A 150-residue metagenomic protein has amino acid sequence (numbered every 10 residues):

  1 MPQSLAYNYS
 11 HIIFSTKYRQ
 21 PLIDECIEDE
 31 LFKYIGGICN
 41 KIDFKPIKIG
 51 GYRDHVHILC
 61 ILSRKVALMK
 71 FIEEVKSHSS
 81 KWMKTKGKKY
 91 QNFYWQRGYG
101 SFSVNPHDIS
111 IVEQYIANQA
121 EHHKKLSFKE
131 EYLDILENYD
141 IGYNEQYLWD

Functional and structural regions predicted by a protein language model:
M1-D150: Basic nucleic-acid-binding interfaces
